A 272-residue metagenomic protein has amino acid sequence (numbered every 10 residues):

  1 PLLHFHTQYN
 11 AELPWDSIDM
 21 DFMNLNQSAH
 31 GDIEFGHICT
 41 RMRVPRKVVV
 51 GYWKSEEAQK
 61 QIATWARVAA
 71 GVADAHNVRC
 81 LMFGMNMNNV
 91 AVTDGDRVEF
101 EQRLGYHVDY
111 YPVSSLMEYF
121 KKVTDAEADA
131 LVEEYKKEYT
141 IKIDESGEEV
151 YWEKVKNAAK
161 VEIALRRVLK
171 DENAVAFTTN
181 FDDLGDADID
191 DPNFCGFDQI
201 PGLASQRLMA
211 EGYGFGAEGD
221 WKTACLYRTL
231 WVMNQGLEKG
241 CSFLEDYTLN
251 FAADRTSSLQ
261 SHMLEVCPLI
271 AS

Functional and structural regions predicted by a protein language model:
P1, I33, T64-V68, K160-R167: Short alpha-helical segments and helix-capping/turn motifs at coil-helix boundaries
P1-T7: An N-terminal, globular interaction/scaffold subdomain
H6, P14-W15, S28, E99 (+5 more regions): Anaerobic metallocofactor- and corrinoid-dependent redox/one-carbon enzyme cores, especially those from methanogenesis
N10-I143, V150: Cap/lid and interdomain-hinge subdomains that line or gate substrate/regulatory clefts in soluble alpha/beta enzymes
